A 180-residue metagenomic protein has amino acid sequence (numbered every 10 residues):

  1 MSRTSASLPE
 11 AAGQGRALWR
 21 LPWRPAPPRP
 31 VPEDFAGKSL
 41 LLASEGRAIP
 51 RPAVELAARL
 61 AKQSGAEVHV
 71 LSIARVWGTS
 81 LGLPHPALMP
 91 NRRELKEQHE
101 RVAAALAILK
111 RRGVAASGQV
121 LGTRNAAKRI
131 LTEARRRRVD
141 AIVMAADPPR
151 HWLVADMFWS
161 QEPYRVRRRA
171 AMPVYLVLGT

Functional and structural regions predicted by a protein language model:
M1-F35, K110-I142: Structural beta-alpha unit
R3, S7-P30, S72-E100: Acidic, proline/glycine-rich short linear motifs
R29-A87, R169: Small/aliphatic-rich secondary-structure junction motif
L56, R93-A105, R129: Short, solvent-exposed amphipathic alpha-helices that sit in or adjacent to ligand/effector-binding or catalytic
H69-L71, S117-L121, Y175-V177: General small-molecule cofactor/ligand-binding pocket signal
H85-M89, R135-R137, S160-E162: Short, hinge-like loop/turn segments at secondary-structure boundaries
M144-R168: Glycine-rich, Arg-bearing micro-motifs that act as flexible, cationic patches
Y164-T180: Short, flexible loop segments at boundaries between secondary-structure elements
